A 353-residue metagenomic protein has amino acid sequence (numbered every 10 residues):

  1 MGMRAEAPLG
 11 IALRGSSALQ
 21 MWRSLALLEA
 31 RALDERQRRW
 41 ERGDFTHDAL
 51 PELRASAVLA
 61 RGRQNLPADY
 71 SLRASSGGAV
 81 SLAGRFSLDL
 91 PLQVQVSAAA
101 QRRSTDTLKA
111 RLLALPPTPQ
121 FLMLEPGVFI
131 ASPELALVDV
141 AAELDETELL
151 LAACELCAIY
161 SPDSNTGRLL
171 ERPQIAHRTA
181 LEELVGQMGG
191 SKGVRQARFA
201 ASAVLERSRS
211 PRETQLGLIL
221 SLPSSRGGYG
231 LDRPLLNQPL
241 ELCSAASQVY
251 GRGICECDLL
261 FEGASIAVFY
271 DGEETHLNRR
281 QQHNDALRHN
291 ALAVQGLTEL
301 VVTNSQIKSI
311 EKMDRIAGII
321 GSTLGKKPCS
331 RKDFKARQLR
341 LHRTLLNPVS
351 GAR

Functional and structural regions predicted by a protein language model:
M1-K192, K332, L339-R353: Short gly/ser-rich loop at a beta-strand->alpha-helix junction or flexible surface loop bordering the NTP-binding
E171-R353: Surface segments flanking catalytic/ligand-binding clefts of nucleic-acid enzymes
